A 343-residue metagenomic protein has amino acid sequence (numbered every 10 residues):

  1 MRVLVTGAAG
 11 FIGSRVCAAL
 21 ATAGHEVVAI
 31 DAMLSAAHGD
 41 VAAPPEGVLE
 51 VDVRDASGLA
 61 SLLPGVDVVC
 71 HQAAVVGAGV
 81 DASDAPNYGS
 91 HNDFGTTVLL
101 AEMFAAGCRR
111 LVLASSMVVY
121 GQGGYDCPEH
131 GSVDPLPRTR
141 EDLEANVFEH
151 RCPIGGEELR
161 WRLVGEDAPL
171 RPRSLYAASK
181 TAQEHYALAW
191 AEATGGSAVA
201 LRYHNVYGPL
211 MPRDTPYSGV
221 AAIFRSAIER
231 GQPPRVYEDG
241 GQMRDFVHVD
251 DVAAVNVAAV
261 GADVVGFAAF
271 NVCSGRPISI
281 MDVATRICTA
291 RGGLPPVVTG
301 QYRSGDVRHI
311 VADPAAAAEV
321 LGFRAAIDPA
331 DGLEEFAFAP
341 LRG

Functional and structural regions predicted by a protein language model:
M1-Y203: N-terminal Rossmann-like NAD(P)+-binding domain of SDR-like oxidoreductases, especially those catalyzing
I12, G58, L62, S179 (+3 more regions): Hydrophobic alpha-helical packing elements
A21, L63, L100-F104, L188 (+5 more regions): A structural alpha-helix within SAM-dependent methyltransferase catalytic domains
A36-A37, Y120-G123, L210, I280 (+1 more regions): A short beta-to-alpha transition loop/helix N-cap that caps and shapes the active-site region
D81, G155-S174, A198, R202-R213 (+2 more regions): A conserved pocket-lining segment of Rossmann-fold NAD(P)-dependent short-chain dehydrogenase/reductase
T96-T97, T181-L188, A221-R225, A254 (+1 more regions): Conserved active-site helix of classical SDR/Rossmann-fold NAD(P)-dependent CH-OH oxidoreductases
I228-G343: C-terminal substrate-binding subdomain of Rossmann-fold SDR/epimerase-dehydratase oxidoreductases
